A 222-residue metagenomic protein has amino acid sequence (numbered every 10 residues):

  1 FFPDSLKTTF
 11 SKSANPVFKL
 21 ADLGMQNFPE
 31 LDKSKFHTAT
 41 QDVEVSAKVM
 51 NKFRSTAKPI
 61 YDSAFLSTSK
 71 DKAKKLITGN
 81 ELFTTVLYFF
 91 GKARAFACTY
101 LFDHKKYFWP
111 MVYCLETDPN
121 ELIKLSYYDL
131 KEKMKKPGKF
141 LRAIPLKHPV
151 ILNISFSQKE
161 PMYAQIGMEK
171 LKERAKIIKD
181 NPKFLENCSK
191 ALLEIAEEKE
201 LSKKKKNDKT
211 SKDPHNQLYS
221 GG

Functional and structural regions predicted by a protein language model:
F1-P59, A64-S67, G222: Metal-dependent phosphoesterase core characteristic of DEDDh/y 3'-5' exonuclease domains
F10-F28, T84-W109, F156-K172: A broadly tuned preference for mixed-charge, low-complexity surface segments
A21, M25, K58-F65, K74-I77 (+3 more regions): Generic detector of well-ordered alpha-helical segments enriched in charged/polar residues, highlighting helical
G24, S34, K74, M111 (+2 more regions): A broadly tuned "polar low-complexity/structure-edge" signature
K33-F36, A57, V112, H148 (+1 more regions): Intrinsically disordered, low-complexity regions
A64-I144: Acidic catalytic cores of enzymes that act on phosphate-bearing nucleotides/polynucleotides
E121-I123, L130-G222: Non-catalytic terminal regions of proteins
